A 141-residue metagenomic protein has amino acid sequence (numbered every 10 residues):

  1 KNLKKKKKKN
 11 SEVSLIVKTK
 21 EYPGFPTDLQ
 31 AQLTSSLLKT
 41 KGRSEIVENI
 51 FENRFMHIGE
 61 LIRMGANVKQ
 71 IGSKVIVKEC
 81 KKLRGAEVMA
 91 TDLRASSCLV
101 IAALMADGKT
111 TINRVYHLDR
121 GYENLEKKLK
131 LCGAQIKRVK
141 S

Functional and structural regions predicted by a protein language model:
K1-S141: Short, structured segments at the rim of ligand-binding sites
